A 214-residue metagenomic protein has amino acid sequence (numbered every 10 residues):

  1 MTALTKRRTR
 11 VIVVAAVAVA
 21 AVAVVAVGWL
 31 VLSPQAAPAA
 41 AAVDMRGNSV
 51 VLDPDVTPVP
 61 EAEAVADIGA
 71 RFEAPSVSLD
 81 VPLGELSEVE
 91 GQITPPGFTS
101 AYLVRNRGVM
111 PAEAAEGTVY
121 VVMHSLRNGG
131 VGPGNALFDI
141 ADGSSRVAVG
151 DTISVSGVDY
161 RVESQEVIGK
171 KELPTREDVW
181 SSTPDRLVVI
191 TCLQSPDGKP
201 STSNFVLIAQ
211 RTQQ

Functional and structural regions predicted by a protein language model:
M1-A20: N-terminal export and membrane-targeting signals
A26-D159, S164-Q214: Solvent-exposed, non-transmembrane regions of membrane-associated and secreted proteins
